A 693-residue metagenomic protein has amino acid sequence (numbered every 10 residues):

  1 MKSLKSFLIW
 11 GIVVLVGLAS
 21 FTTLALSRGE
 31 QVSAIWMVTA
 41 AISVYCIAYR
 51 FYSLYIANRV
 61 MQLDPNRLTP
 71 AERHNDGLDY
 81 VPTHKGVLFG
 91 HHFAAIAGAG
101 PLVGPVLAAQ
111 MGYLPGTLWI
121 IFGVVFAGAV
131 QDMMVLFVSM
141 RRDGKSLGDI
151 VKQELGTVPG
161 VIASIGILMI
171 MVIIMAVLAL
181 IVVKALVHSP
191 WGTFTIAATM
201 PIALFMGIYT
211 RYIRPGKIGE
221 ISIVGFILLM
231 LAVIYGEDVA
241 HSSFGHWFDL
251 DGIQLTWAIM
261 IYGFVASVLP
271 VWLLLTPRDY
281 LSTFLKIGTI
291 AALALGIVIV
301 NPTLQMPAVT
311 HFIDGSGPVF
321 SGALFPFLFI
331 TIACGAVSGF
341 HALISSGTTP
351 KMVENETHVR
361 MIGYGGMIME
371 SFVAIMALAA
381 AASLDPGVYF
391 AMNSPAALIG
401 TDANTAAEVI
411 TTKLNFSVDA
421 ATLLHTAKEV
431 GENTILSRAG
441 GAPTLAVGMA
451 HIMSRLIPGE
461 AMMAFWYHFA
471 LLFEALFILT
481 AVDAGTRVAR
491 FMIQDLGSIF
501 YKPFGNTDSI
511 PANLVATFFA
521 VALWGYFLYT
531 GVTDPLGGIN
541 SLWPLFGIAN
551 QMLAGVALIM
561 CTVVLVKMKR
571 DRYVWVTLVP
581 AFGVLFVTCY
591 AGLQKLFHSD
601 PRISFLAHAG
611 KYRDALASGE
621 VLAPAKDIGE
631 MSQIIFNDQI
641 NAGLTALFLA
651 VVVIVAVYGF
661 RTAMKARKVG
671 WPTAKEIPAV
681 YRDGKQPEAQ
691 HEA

Functional and structural regions predicted by a protein language model:
M1-L15, I47-L102, T283, A323 (+1 more regions): Membrane-interface "cap" regions at the ends of multi-pass membrane proteins
L18-Q31, G100-L102, L114, V172-H188 (+10 more regions): Transmembrane helix-loop junctions in multi-pass membrane proteins
T22-R28, S33, D79-R142, Q153-T157 (+7 more regions): Membrane-interface helix-loop-helix modules in multi-pass membrane proteins
Q31-R50, L54, A108-V138, G148 (+5 more regions): Extracellular loop-to-transmembrane helix junctions
I35-S43, I47, S53-V60, G166 (+7 more regions): Membrane-interface loop-to-helix entry segments
S53-V81, L107, T117, I121 (+7 more regions): Flexible loop linkers connecting adjacent transmembrane helices in multi-pass alpha-helical membrane transporters
E154-V172, G365-F372, A439-G441, G459-A470 (+4 more regions): Loop-to-transmembrane helix boundary motifs in multi-pass membrane proteins
I297-I313, I368-G448, A484, Y529-D534: Extracellular/periplasmic helix-exit of transmembrane alpha-helices
